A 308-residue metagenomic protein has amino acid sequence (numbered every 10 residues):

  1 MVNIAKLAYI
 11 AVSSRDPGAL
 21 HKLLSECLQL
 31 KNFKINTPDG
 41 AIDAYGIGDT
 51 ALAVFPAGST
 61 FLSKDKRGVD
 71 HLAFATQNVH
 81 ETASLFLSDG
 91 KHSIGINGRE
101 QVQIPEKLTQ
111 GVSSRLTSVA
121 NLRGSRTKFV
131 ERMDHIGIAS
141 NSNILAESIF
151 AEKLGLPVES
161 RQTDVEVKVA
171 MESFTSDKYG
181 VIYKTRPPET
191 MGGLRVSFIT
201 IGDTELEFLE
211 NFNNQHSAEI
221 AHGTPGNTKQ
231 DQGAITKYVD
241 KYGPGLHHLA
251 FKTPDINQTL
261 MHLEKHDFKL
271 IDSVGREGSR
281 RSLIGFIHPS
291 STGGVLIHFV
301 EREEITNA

Functional and structural regions predicted by a protein language model:
V2-H71, S88, N97-Q101, H298-E301: An N-terminus-focused feature that recognizes amino-terminal "leader" regions
V2-N3, A83-E131, S160-R161, V165 (+8 more regions): Vicinal oxygen chelate
K6-R15, D43-A44, G58-F86, V102-E106 (+3 more regions): Vicinal oxygen chelate
D16-K31, T82-D89, S142-S160, T259-H266: Amphipathic alpha-helical segments
T37-G40, L145, T163-V167: Short glycine/proline-centered loop/turn elements that form peptide/ligand docking sites
A57, L209-F212: Short loop/turn segments at strand-loop or loop-helix junctions that form parts of catalytic or ligand-binding pockets
H216-S217: Accessory, usually C-terminal, subdomains that scaffold auxiliary metal cofactors
